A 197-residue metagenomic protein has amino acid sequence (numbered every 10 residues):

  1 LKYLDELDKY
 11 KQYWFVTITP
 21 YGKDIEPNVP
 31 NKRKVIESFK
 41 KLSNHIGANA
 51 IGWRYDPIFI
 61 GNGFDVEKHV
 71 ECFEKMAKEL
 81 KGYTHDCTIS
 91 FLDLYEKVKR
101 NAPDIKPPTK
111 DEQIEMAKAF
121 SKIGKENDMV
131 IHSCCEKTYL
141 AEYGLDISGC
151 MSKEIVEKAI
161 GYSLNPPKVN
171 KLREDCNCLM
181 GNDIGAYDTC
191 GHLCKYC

Functional and structural regions predicted by a protein language model:
L1, E26-N31, G63, K158-G161 (+2 more regions): Short linear motifs at secondary-structure transitions and domain/linker junctions
L1-M116: Conserved AdoMet/S-adenosylmethionine-binding subsite of the radical SAM
E6, H45, K168, A186-T189: Generic detector of ordered secondary-structure context
K40-A50, D128-V130, N170, C178-G181: Solvent-exposed, well-ordered amphipathic alpha-helical segments that flank/support binding or catalytic loops
I60-G61, C178, A186: Generic structural "secondary-structure junction" signal
Y83, E126-N127, L193: Structured helix-beta-strand junction loops
D111-N177: A C-terminal junction/extension of Radical SAM enzymes
E174, N182-C197: Local cysteine-cluster metal-coordination motifs and their immediate loop/turn environment, predominantly Fe-S cluster
